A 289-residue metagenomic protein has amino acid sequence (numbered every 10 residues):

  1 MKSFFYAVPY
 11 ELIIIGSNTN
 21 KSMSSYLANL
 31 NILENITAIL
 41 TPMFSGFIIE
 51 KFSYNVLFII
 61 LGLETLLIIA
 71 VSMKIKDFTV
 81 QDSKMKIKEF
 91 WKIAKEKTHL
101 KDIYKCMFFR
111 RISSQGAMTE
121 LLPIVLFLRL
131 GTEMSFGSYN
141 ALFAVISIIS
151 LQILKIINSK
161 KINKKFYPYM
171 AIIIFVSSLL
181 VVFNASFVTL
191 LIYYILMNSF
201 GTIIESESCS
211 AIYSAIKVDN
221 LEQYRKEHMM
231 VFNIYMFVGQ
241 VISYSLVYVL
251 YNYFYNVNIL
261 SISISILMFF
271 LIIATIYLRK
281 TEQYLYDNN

Functional and structural regions predicted by a protein language model:
M1-L33: Cytoplasmic helix-loop-helix junction between adjacent transmembrane helices in 12-TM secondary transporters
M1-Y6, F108, V188-E205: Hydrophobic core of transmembrane alpha-helices in multi-pass small-molecule transporters, especially MFS/SLC-type
I39-F58, F127-R129, V241-I264: Transmembrane alpha-helix termini and helix-breaking/packing motifs in multi-pass membrane transporters
I49, S150-N163: Helix-to-loop junctions at the C-terminal end of transmembrane segments in multipass secondary transporters
V56-K74, N258-I276: Symmetry-related core transmembrane helices of the 12-TM Major Facilitator Superfamily/SLC fold
I59-G62, K165-L180: Structural signature of the two symmetry-related core transmembrane helices
I75-I112: Juxtamembrane intracellular "pre-TM" segments in multi-pass secondary transporters
E120-G137: Short amphipathic helix-loop junctions that connect adjacent transmembrane helices in Major Facilitator Superfamily/SLC
